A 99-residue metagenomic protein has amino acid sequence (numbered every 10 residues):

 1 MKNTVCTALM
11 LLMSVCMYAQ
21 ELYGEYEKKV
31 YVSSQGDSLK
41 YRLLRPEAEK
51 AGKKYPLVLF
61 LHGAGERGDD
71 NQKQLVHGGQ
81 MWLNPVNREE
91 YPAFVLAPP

Functional and structural regions predicted by a protein language model:
M1-L22: Bacterial Sec-dependent N-terminal signal peptides
C6, A48, E66: Residue-level marker of positions within ordered structural domains that often coincide with functionally constrained
T7-L9, A51, M81: N-terminal hydrophobic alpha-helix used for membrane targeting or insertion
M13, A51-K53, A97: Intrinsic low-complexity, intrinsically disordered segments enriched in polar/basic residues
M17-L57: A domain-start/cap signature at the N-terminus of enzymes
L57, L61-P99: Active-site machinery of serine-nucleophile hydrolases
